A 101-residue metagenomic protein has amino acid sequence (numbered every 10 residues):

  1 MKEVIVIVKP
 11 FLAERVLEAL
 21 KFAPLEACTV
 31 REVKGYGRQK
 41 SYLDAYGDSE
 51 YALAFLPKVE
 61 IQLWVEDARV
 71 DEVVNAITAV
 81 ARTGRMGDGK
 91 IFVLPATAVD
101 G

Functional and structural regions predicted by a protein language model:
M1-G101: Positively charged, small/polar-rich N-terminal and surface patches that mediate targeting and assembly and bind
